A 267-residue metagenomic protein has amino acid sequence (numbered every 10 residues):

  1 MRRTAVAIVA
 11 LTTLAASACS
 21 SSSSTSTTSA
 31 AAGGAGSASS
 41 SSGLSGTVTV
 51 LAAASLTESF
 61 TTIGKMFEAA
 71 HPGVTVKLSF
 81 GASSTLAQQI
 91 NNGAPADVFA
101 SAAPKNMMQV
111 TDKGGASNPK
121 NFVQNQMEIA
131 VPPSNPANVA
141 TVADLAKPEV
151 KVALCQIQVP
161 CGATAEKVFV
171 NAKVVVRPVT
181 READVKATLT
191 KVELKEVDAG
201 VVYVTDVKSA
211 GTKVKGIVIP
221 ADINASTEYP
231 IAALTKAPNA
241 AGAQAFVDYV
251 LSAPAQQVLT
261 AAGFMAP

Functional and structural regions predicted by a protein language model:
M1-A10: N-terminal export and membrane-targeting signals
R3-T4, A16, S20-A69, T75 (+6 more regions): Exported/periplasmic ABC-transporter solute-binding proteins
V9-S17: Hydrophobic alpha-helical membrane segments, chiefly transmembrane helices and signal peptide h-regions, characterized
P72-V74, A96, A116: Short, well-ordered coil loops that connect the C-terminus of an alpha-helix to the N-terminus of a beta-strand
P95-A96, V197: Short, high-confidence coil segments that cap the C-terminus of an alpha-helix and link into the following beta-strand
